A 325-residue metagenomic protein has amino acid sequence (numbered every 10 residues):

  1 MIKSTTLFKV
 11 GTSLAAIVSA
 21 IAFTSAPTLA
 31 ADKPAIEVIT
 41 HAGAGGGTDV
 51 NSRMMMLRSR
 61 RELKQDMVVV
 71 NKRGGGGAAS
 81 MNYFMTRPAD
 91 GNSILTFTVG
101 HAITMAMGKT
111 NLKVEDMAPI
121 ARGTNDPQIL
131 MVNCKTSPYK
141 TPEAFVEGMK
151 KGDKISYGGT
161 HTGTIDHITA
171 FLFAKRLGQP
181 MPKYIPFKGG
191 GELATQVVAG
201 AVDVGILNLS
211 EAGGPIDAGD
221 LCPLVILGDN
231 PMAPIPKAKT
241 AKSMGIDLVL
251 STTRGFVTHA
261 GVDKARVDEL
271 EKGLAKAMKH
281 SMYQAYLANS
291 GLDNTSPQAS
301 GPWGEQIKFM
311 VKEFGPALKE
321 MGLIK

Functional and structural regions predicted by a protein language model:
I2-L14: Bacterial N-terminal signal peptides that target proteins for export
I17-T28: C-terminal segment of classical bacterial N-terminal signal peptides
L29-D116, D153, R176-I206, P215 (+2 more regions): N-terminal (or domain-start) structured segment
K33-A35, K264-K325: An extracytoplasmic/periplasmic, membrane-proximal ligand-sensing/linker region
K33-P34, Y83-N92, A106-E192, K239-A241 (+2 more regions): Hinge/capping helix and adjacent helix->loop/strand transition within the periplasmic-binding protein
G47-N51, M55, S80, V99 (+13 more regions): Stable alpha-helical elements in mature extracytoplasmic
T96-F97, Y157-G159, V225-I226, A288: Short beta-strand segments
V99-K109, H167, L172-R176, V204-K237 (+1 more regions): A ligand-binding cleft/hinge motif common to bilobed small-molecule-binding domains
